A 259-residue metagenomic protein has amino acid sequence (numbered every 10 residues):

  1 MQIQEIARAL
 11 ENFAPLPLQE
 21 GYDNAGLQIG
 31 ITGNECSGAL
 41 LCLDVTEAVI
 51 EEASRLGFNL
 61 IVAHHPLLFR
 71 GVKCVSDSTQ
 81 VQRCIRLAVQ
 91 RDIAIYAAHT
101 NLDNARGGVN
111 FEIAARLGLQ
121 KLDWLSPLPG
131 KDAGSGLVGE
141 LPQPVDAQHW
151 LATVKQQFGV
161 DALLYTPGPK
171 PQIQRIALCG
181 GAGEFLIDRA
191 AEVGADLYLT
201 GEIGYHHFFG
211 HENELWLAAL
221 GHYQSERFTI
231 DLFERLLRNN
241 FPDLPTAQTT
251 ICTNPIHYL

Functional and structural regions predicted by a protein language model:
M1-L259: Hydrophobic structural segments
